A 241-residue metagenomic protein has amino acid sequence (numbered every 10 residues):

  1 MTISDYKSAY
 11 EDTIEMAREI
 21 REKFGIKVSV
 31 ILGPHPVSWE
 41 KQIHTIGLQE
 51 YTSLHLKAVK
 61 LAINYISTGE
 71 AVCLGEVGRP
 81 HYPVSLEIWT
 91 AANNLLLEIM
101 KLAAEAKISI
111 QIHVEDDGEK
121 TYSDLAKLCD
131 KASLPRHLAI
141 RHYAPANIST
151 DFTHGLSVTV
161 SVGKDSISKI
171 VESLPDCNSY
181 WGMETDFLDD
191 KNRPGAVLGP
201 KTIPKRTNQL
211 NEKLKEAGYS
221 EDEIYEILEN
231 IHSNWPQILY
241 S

Functional and structural regions predicted by a protein language model:
M1-A106, I112, Y122-L134, R141-S149 (+3 more regions): Mid-domain alpha/beta scaffold segments of enzyme catalytic cores
D116-E119: Gly/Ser/Thr-rich loops at beta-strand to alpha-helix junctions that form or flank small-molecule/cofactor-binding
